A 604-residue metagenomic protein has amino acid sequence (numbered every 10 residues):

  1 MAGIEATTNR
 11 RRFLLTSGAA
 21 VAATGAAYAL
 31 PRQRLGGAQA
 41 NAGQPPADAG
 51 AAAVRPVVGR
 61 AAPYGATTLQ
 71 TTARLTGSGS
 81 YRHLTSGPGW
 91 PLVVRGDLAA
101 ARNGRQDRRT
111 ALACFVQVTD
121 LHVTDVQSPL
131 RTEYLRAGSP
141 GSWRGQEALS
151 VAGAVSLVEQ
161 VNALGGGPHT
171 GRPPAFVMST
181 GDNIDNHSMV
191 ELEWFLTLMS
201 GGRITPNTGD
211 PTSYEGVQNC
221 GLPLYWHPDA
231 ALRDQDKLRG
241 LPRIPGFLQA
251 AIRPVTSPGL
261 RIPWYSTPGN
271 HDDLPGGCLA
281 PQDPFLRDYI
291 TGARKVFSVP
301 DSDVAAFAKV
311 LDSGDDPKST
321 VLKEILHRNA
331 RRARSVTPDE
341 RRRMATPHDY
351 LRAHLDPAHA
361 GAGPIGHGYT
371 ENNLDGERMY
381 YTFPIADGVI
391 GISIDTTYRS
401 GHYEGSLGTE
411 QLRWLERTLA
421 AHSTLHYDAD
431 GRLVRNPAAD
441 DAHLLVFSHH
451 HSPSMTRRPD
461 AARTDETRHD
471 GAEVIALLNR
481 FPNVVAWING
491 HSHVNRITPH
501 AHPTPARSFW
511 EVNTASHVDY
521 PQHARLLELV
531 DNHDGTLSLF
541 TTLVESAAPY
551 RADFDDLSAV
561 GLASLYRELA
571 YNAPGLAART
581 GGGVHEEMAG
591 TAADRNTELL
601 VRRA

Functional and structural regions predicted by a protein language model:
M1-T8, L35: N-terminal secretory signal peptides
N9-A23: N-terminal export leaders
G36, N41-H169, A175-F176, N219-L248 (+4 more regions): Metal-dependent phosphoesterase/phosphodiesterase active-site architecture
D120, G181-D182, G269-N270, H449 (+1 more regions): Active-site glycine-centered loops adjacent to acidic/histidine catalytic or metal-binding residues that shape
V161-T170, P242-P263, V474-V484: A structural motif corresponding to the C-terminal end of an alpha-helix and its immediate exit/capping segment
N162-G166, L196-I204, A420-T424, N479 (+1 more regions): Sec-exported extracytoplasmic/periplasmic mature domains
S179-S200, P275-L286, R457-P459, R496-P503: Metal-dependent catalytic neighborhoods of phosphoester/phosphodiester hydrolases
Y398-R413, A420-I488: Active-site-proximal segments of metal-dependent phosphoesterases and phosphodiesterases across multiple
